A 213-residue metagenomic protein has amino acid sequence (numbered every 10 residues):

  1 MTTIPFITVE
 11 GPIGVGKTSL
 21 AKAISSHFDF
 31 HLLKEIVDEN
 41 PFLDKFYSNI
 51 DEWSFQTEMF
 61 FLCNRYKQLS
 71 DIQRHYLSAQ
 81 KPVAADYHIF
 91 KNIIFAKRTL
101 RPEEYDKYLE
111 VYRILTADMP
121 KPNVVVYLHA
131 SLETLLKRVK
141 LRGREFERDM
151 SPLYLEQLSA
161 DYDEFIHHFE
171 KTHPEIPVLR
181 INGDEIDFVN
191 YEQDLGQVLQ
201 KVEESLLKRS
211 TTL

Functional and structural regions predicted by a protein language model:
V9: Hydrophobic anchor at the beta1->P-loop junction of P-loop NTPases
P12: P-loop (Walker A) phosphate-binding loop of NTP-binding proteins
K17: Conserved lysine of the Walker
L20-A21, S25: Post-Walker A alpha-helix
S26-N64: Conserved substrate/cofactor phosphate-moiety recognition/catalytic segment in nucleotide-dependent phosphotransferases
T57-P120: Glycine-rich phosphate-binding loop used to anchor ATP phosphates in small-molecule kinases, encompassing both
N92-D163: A glycine- and Lys/Arg-enriched "phosphate-lid" helix/loop adjacent to the NTP-binding pocket of small-molecule kinases
K140-L213: NTP-dependent small-molecule kinase module
